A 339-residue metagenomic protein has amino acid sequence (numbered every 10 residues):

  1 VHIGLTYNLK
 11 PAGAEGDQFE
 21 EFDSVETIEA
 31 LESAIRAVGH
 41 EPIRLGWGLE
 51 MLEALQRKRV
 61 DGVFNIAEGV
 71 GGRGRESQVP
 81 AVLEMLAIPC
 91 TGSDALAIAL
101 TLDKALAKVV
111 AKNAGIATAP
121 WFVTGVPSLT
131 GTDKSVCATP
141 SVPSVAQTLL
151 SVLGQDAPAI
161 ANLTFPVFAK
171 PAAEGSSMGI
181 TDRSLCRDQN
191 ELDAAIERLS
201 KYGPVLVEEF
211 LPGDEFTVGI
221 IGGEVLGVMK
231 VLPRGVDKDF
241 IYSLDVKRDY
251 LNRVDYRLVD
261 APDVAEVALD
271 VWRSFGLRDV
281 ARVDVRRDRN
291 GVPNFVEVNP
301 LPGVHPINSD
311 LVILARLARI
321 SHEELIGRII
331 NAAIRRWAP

Functional and structural regions predicted by a protein language model:
V1-L96, L100-L102, L106, N113 (+5 more regions): ATP-binding N-terminal substructure of ATP-dependent carboxylate-amine bond-forming enzymes
P42, P89-C90, T118, V167 (+1 more regions): Hydrophobic beta-strand scaffold residues
V110-T118, R198: Basic phosphate/pyrophosphate-binding loop/patch that engages nucleotide-derived ligands
A111-K112, N162-M178, G203-P212: ATP-grasp fold ATP-binding core
K112-G115, A261-P339: ATP-dependent carboxylate activation and anion-phosphoryl transfer catalytic cores that bind Mg-ATP to form
P120, V167-A195, E215, N252-D255: Glycine-rich phosphate-binding loop of ATP-grasp-fold ATP-dependent ligases
D188-E266, R287-N294: Phosphate-binding site of ATP-dependent enzymes
